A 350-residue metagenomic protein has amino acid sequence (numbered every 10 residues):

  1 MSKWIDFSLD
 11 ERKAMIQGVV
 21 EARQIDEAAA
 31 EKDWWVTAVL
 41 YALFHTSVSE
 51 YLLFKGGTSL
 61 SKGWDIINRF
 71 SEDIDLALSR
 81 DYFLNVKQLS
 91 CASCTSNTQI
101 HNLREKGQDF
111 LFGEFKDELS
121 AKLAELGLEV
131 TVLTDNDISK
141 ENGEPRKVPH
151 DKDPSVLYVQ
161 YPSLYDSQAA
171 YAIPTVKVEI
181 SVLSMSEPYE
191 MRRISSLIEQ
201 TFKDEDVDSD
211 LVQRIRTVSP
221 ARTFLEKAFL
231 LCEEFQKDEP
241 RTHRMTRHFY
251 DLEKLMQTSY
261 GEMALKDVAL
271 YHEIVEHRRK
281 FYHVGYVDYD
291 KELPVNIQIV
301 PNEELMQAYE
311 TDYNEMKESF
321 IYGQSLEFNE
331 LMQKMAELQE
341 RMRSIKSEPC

Functional and structural regions predicted by a protein language model:
M1-L52, W64, N68, R80-C350: Structured mid-to-C-terminal alpha-helical surface segments
F54-T58: Glycine-rich beta-strand-to-loop/alpha-helix junction loops that act as flexible
S61: Betabetaalpha-Me/HNH-type nuclease active-site subdomain
